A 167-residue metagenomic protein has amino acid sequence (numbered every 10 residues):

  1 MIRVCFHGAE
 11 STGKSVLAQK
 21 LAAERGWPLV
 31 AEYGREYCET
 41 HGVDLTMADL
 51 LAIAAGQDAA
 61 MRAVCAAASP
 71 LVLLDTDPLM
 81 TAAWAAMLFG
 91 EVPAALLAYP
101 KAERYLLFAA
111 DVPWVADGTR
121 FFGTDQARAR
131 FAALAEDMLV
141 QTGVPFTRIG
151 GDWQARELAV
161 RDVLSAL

Functional and structural regions predicted by a protein language model:
M1-R3, S69: Pre-Walker A (Motif I) flank of P-loop NTPase domains
F6: Hydrophobic anchor at the beta1->P-loop junction of P-loop NTPases
E10: The conserved Walker
K14: Conserved lysine of the Walker
Q19-R62: Conserved substrate/cofactor phosphate-moiety recognition/catalytic segment in nucleotide-dependent phosphotransferases
A52-P100, V115-D117, F121: Glycine-rich phosphate-binding loop used to anchor ATP phosphates in small-molecule kinases, encompassing both
F89-A155: A glycine- and Lys/Arg-enriched "phosphate-lid" helix/loop adjacent to the NTP-binding pocket of small-molecule kinases
